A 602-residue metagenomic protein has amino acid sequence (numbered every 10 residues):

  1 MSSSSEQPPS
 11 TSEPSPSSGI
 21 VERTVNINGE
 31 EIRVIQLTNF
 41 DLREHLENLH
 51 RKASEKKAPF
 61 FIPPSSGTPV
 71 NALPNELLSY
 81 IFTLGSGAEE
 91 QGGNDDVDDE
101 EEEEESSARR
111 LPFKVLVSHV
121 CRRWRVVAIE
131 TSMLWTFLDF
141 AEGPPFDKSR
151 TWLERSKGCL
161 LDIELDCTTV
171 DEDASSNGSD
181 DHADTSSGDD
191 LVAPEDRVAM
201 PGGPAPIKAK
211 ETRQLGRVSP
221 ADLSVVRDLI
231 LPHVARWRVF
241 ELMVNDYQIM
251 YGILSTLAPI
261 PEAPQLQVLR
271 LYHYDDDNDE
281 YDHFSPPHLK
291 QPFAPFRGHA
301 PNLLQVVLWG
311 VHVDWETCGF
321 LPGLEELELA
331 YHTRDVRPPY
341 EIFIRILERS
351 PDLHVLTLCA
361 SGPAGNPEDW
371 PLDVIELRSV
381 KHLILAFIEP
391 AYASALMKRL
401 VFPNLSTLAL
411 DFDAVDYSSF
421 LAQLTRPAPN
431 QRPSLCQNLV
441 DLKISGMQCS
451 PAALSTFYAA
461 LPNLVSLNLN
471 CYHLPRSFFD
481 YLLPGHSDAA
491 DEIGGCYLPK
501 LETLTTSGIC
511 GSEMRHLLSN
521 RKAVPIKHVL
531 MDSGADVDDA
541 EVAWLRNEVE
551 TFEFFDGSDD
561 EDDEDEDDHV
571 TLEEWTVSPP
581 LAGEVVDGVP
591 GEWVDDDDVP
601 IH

Functional and structural regions predicted by a protein language model:
S2-H602: Leucine-rich repeat
